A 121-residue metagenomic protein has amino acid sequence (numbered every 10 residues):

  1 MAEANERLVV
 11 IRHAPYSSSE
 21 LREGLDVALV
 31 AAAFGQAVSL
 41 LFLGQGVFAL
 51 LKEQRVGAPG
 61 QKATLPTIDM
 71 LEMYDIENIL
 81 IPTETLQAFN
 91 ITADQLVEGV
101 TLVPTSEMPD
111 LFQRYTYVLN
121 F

Functional and structural regions predicted by a protein language model:
L8-R22, Q54-R55, P59: Short, glycine-rich nucleotide/cofactor-binding loops
L21-L40: Histidine-anchored nucleotide/phosphate-binding helix
L41-L50: Short connector loops at secondary-structure junctions
G57-Q87: A glycine-rich helix N-cap at a beta->alpha junction
I79, V118-L119: Short, well-ordered beta-strand core segments
G99-S106: Short acidic-hydrophobic, aromatic-tinged amphipathic segments that line or gate anion-handling sites
Y115: An anion/phosphate-binding loop that grips the pyrophosphate of nucleotide cofactors and donors
